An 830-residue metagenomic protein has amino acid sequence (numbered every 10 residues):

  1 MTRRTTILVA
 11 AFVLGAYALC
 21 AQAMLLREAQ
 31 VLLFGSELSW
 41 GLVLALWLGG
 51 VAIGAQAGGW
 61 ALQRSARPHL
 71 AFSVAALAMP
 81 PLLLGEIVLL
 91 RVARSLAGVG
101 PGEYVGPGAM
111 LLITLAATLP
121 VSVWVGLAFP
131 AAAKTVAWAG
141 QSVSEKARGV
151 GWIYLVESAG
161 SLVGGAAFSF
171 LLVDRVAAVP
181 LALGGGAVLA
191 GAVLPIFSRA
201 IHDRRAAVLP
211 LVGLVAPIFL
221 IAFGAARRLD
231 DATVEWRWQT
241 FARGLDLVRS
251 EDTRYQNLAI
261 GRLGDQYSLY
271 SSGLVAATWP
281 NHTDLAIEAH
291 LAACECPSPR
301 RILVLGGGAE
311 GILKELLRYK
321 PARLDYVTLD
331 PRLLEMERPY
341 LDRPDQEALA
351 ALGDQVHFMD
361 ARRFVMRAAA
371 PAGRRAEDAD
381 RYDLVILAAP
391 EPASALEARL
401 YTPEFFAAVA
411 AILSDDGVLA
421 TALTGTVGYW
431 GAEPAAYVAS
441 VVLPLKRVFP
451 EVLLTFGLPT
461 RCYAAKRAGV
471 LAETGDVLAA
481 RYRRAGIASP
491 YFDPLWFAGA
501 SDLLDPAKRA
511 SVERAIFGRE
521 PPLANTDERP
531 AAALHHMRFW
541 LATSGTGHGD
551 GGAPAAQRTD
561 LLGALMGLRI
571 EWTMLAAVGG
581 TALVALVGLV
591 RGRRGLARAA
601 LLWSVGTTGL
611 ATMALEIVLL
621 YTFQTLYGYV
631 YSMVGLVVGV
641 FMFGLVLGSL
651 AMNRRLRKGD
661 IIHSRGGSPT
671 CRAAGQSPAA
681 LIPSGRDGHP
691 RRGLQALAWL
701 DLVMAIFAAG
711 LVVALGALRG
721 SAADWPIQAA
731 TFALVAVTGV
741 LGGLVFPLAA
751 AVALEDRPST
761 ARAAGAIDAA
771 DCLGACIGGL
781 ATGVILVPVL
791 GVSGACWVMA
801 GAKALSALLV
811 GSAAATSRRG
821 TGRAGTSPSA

Functional and structural regions predicted by a protein language model:
M1-F492, F497-H663, R672, Q676 (+2 more regions): Alpha-helical transmembrane segments of multi-pass membrane proteins
